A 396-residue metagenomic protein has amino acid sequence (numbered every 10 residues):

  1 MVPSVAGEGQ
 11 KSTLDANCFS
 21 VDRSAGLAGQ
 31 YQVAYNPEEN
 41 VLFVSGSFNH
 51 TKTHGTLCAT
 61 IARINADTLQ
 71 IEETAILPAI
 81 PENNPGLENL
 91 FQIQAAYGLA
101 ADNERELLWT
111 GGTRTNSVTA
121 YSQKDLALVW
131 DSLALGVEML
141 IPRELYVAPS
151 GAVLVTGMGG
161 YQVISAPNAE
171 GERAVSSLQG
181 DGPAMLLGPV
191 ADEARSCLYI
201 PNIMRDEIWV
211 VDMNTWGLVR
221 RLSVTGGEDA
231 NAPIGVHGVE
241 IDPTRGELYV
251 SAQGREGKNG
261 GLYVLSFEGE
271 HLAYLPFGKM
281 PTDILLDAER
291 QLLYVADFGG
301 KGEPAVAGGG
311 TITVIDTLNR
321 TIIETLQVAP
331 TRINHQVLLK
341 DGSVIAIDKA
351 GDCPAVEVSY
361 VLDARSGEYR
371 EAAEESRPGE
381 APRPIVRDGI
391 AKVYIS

Functional and structural regions predicted by a protein language model:
M1-S396: Predominantly soluble domains enriched in secretory-pathway, periplasmic, or organellar proteins
